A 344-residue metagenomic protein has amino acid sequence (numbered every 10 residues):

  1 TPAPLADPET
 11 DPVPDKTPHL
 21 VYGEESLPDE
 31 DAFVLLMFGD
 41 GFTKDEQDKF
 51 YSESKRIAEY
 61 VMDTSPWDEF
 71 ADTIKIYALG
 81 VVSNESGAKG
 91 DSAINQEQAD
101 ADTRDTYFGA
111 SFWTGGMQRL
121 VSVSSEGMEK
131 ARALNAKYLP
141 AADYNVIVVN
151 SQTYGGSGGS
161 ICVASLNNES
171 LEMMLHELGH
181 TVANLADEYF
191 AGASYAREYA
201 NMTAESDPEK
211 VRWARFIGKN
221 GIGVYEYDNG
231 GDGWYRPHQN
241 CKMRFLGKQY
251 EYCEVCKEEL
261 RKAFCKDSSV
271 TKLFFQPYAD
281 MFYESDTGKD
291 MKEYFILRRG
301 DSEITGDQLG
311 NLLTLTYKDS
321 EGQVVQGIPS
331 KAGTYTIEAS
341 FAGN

Functional and structural regions predicted by a protein language model:
A3, D7-A133: Propeptide-to-catalytic entry region of secreted or membrane-anchored zinc metalloproteases
L27-D31, D68-A71, K137-A142, G155 (+1 more regions): Extracellular/periplasmic catalytic domains that process cell-envelope and extracellular macromolecules
G41-K44, V82-S86, S151-G155, N168-S170 (+2 more regions): Solvent-exposed loop/turn segments at secondary-structure junctions within structured extracellular/periplasmic domains
K49-F50, G155-L175: Short pre-active-site segment immediately N-terminal to the catalytic Zn-binding motif
G87-G90, M128-A164: Catalytic zinc-binding patch centered on the HExxH motif and its immediate surroundings that defines zinc-dependent
L171-E188: Active-site recognition of the HExxH zinc-binding catalytic motif
Y189-F274: Replace "(M1/M4/M9/M12/WLM)" with "(e.g., M1/M4/M8/M9/M12/M26/WLM)" and add "not limited to" to clarify scope
T271-N344: Solvent-exposed beta-strand/loop surfaces, strongest in extracytoplasmic domains of secreted and cell-surface proteins
